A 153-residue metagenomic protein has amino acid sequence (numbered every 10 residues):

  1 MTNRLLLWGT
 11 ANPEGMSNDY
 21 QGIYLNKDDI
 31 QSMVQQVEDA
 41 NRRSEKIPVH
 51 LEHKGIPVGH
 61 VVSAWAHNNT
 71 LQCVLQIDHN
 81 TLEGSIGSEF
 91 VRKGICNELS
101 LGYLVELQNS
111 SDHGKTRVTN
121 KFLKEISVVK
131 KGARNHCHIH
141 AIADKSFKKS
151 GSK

Functional and structural regions predicted by a protein language model:
M1-G151: Signature of dsDNA virion morphogenesis modules
